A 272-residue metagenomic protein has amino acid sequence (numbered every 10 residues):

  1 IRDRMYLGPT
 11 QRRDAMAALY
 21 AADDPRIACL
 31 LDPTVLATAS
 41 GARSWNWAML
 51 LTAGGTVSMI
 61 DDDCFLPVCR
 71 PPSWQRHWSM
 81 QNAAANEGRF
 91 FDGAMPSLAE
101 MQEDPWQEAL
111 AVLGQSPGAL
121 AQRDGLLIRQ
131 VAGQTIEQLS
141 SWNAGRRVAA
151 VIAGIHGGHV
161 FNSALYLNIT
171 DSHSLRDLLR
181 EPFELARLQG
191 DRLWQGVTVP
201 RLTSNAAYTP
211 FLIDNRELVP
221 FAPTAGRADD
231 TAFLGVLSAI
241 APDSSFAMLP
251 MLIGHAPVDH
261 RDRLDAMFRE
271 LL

Functional and structural regions predicted by a protein language model:
I1-G55, P71-P72, R76: Active-site-proximal specificity loops/subdomain of glycosyltransferases
A53-G54, V197, L202-F221: Conserved nucleotide-sugar donor-binding and metal-coordinating catalytic region shared by glycosyltransferases
G55-P67: Short beta-strand-to-loop acidic/aromatic patch adjacent to the donor-nucleotide binding site
F65-C69, H255-V258: Short catalytic/ligand-binding loop motif for oxyanion handling, primarily in non-cytosolic enzymes, centered on
M80-N205, T209: Extended catalytic-interface subdomain
A225-G226, P257-L272: Nucleotide-sugar-dependent glycosyltransferase catalytic core
R227-A232: Acidic donor-binding loop at a coil-to-helix junction in glycosyltransferase catalytic cores that engages
L237-G254: Catalytic donor-sugar/metal-binding loop of nucleotide-sugar-dependent glycosyltransferases
